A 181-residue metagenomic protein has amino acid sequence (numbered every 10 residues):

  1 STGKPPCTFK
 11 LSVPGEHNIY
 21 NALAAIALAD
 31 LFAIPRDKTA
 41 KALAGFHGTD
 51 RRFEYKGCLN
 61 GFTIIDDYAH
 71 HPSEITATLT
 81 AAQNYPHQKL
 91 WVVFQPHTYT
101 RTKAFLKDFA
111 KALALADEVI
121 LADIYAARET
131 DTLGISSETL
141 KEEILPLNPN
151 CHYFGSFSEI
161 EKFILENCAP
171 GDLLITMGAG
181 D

Functional and structural regions predicted by a protein language model:
S1, Q83, K141-L145: Class I S-adenosyl-L-methionine
G3-E118: Nucleotide phosphate-binding/pyrophosphate-handling subdomain across enzymes that bind or process nucleotide phosphates
S12, I65-D66, R128, F154-G155 (+1 more regions): Thr-Gly-centered strand-to-loop micro-motif
H70, P96-Y99, I124-A127, A179-D181: Short glycine-rich anion-binding loops that position phosphate/pyrophosphate groups of nucleotides and phosphorylated
H87-Q88, A169-G171: Short, high-confidence coil segments that cap the C-terminus of an alpha-helix and link into the following beta-strand
V93-Q95, A122, F154, M177: Generic beta-strand/beta-sheet core signal
A110-P170: C-terminal helical cap/extension that packs against the catalytic core of soluble nucleotide-cofactor enzymes
